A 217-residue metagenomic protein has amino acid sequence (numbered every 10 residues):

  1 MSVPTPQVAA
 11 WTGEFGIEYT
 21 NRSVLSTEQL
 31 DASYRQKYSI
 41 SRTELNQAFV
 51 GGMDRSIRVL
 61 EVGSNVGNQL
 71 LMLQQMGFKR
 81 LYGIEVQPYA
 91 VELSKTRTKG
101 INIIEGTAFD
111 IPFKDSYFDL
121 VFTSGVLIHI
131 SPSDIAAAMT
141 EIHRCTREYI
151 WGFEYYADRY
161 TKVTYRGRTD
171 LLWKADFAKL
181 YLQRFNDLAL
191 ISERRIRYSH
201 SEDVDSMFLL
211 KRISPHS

Functional and structural regions predicted by a protein language model:
M1-P112, S133-A137, E148-S217: Class I (Rossmann-like) S-adenosyl-L-methionine-dependent methyltransferase catalytic domain, capturing the SAM-binding
F122: A conserved beta-strand element that flanks and buttresses the S-adenosyl-L-methionine
G125-H129: Short catalytic micro-motifs in class I SAM-dependent methyltransferases
I142: Class I S-adenosylmethionine-dependent transferase superfamily signal
